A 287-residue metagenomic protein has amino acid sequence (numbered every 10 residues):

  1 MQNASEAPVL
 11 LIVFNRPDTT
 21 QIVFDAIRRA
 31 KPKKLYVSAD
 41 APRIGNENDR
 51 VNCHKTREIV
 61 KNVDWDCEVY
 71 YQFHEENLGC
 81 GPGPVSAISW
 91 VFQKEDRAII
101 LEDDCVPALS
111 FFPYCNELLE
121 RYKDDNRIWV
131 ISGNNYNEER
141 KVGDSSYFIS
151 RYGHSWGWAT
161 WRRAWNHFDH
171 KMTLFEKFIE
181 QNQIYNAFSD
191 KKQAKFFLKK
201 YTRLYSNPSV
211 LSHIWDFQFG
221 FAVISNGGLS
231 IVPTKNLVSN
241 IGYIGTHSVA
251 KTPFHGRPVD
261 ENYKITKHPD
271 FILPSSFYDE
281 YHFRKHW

Functional and structural regions predicted by a protein language model:
M1-I100, C105-W287: An acidic/histidine-cluster motif and surrounding catalytic segment that typifies divalent-metal-assisted enzyme active
